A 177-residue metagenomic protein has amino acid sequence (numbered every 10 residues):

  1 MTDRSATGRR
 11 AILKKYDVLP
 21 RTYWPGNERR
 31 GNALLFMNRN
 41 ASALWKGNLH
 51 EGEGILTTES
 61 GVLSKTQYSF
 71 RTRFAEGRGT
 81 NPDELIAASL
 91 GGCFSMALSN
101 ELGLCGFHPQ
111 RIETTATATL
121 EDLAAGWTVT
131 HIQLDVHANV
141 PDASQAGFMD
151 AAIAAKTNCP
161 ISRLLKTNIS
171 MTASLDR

Functional and structural regions predicted by a protein language model:
Y16-D17, N27, N32: Acidic/polar hotspots within intrinsically disordered regions
G31-A88, S95-R177: Extended beta-strand/beta-hairpin segments
